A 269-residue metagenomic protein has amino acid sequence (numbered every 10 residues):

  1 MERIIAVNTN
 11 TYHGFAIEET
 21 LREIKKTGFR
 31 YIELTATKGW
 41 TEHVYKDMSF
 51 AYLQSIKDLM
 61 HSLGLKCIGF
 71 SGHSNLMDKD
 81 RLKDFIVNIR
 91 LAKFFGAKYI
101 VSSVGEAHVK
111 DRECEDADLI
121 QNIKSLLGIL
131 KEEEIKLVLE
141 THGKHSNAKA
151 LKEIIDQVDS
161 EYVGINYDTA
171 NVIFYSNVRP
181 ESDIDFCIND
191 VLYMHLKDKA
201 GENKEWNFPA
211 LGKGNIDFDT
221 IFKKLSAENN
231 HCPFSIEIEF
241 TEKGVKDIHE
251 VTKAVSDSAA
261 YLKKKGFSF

Functional and structural regions predicted by a protein language model:
M1-T9, H13-R30, H61-L63, G96 (+3 more regions): Histidine-acidic metal/acid-base catalytic patches
T11-H13, A36-K38, H73-L76, V104-H108 (+4 more regions): Active-site-proximal loop/turn and secondary-structure-junction residues that shape catalytic pockets, frequently
E18-E19, Y31, Q54, L59-K66 (+2 more regions): Active-site acidic/histidine proton-transfer and metal-coordination neighborhood in alpha/beta enzyme cores
R30-T41: A short beta-strand-loop structural module common to alpha/beta enzyme folds
E33, G69, V101, V138 (+2 more regions): Conserved beta-strand positions in the central sheet of alpha/beta enzyme cores
W40-M48, G72-F85, E106-E115, E205-A210 (+1 more regions): Surface-exposed, active-site-proximal loop segments in enzymatic domains
E42-M60: Glycine-rich, positively charged N-terminal anion/phosphate-binding segment
M48-Q54, L82-V87, E115-I123, N177-I184 (+2 more regions): Charged helix-capping and loop-helix junction motifs
